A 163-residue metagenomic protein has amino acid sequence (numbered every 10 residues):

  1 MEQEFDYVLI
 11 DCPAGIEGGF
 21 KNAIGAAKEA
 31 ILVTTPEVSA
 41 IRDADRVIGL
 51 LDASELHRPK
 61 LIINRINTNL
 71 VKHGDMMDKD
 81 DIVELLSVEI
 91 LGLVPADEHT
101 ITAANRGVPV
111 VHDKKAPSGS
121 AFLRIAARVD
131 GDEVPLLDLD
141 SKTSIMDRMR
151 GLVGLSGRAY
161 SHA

Functional and structural regions predicted by a protein language model:
M1-Q3, Y7-A96, I101-N105: Conserved catalytic-core segment of NTP-binding enzymes
S39, M77, P117-S120, R124: Generic recognition of short, well-ordered alpha-helical interface segments
R46, D81, A121-R124, R128: Alpha-helical scaffold segments in soluble metabolic enzymes
A104-A121: C-terminal boundary of histidine-terminating zinc-finger modules
R124-R128, L137-A163: A short, charged, Gly/Pro-tolerant segment at domain boundaries
